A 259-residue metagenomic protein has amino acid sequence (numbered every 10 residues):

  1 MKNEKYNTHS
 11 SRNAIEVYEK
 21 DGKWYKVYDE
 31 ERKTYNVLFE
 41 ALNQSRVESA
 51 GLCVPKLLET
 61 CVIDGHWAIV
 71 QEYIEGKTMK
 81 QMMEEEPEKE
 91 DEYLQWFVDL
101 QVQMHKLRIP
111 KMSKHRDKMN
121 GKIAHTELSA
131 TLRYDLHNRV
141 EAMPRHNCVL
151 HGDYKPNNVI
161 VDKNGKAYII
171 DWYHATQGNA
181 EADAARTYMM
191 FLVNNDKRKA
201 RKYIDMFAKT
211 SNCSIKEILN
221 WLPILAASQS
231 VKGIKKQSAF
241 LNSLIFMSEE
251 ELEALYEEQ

Functional and structural regions predicted by a protein language model:
K5-L38, S45: ATP-binding glycine-rich loop module of kinase domains
L42-C53, M104: Structural motif at the C-terminus of the N-lobe alphaC helix and the adjacent alphaC-beta4 loop of the Hanks-type
K56-W67: Short beta-strand micro-motifs within the conserved protein kinase catalytic domain, predominantly in the N-lobe
G65-T78: Conserved short submotifs of the Hanks-type protein kinase catalytic core that shape the nucleotide-binding pocket
E88-R116: Internal "kinase-insert"/substrate-recognition segments embedded within catalytic cores of ATP-dependent enzymes
K106-G152, D162, Y168, L252-Q259: An alpha-helical support segment within catalytic cores of ATP-dependent transferases
R186-Q259: Helix-rich C-terminal or lid/interface subdomains of diverse kinases
